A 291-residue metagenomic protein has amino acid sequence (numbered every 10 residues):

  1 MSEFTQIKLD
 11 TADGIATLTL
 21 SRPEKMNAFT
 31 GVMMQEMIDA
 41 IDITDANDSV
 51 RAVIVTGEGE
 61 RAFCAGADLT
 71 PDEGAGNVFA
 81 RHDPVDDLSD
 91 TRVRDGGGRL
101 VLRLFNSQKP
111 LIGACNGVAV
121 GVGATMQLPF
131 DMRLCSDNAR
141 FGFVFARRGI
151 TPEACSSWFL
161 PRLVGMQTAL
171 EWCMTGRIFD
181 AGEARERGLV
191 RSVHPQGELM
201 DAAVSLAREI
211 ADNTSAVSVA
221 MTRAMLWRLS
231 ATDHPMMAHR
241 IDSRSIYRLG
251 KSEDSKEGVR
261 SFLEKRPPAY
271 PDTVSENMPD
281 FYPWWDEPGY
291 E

Functional and structural regions predicted by a protein language model:
M1-E60, E73-N77, P283-E291: Conserved CoA-thioester-binding segment of acyl-CoA-metabolizing enzymes
F4, N47, G66, S107-Q108 (+2 more regions): Acidic-histidine catalytic/liganding microenvironments
L18, R22, E36-M37, V55 (+6 more regions): Terminal peptide-recognition signature
P23, L134-A139, V190-R240, Y247 (+2 more regions): C-terminal long alpha-helix characteristic of the crotonase
F29, T91, A114-C115: Structural motif
G57-R103, A119, G149, D233: Glycine- (often His-adjacent) and acidic-residue-rich active-site loop that binds/positions the CoA thioester
L102-V217, S252, K256, R266: Crotonase-fold acyl-CoA enzyme core
